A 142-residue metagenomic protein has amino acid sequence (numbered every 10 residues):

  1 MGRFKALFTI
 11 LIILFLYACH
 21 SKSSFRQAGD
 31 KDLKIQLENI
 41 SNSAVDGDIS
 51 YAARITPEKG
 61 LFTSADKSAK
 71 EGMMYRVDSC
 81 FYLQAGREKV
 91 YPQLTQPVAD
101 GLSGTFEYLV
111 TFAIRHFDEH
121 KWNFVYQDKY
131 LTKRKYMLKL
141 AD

Functional and structural regions predicted by a protein language model:
M1-F8: Bacterial N-terminal signal peptides that target proteins for export
F15-A18: C-terminal motif of bacterial Sec signal peptides marking the signal peptidase cleavage site
H20-S23: Bacterial signal peptide processing site
Q27-A99: Surface-exposed acidic loop/strand-edge motifs in secreted or periplasmic proteins that form small linear binding
D48-A52, T105-L109, K135: Intrinsic-disorder/low-complexity, polar/charged segments enriched in Ser/Thr/Lys/Arg/Asp/Glu/Gln
A85-K121: Short, solvent-exposed, Trp/other aromatic-anchored flexible loops in extracytoplasmic proteins
H116-T132: Short, surface-exposed ligand- or partner-binding patches at beta-edge/loop junctions that are enriched in aromatics
L131-D142: Short, low-complexity, Pro/Ser/Thr/Gly-rich segments in the mature regions of secreted, periplasmic
